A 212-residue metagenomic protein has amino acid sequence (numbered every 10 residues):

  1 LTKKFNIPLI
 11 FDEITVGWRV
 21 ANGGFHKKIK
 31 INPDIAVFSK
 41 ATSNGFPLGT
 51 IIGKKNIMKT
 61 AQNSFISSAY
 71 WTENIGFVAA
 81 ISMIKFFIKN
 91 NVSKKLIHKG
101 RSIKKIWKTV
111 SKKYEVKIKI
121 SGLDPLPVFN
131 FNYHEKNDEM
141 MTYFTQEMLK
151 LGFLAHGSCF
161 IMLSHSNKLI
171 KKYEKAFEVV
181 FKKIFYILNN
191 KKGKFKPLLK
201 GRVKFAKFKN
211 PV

Functional and structural regions predicted by a protein language model:
L1-V212: Conserved N-terminal phosphate-binding loop of PLP-dependent enzymes in the Aspartate aminotransferase
